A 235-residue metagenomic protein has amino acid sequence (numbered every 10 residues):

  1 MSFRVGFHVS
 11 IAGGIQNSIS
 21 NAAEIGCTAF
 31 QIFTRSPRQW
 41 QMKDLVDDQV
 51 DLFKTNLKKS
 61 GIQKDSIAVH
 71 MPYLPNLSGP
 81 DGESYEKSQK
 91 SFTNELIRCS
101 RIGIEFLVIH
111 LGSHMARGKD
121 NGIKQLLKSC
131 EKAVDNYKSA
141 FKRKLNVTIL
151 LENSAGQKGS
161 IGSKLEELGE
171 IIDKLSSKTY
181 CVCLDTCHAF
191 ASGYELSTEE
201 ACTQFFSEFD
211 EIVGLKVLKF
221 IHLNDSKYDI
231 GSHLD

Functional and structural regions predicted by a protein language model:
M1-V69, P75-I97: N-terminal pre-domain/capping segments
R4-V9, T28-I32, D65-M71, L107-I109 (+3 more regions): Hydrophobic faces of well-ordered beta-strands that scaffold small-molecule active sites in alpha/beta enzyme cores
I11-G13, T34-R38, M71-P75, L111-M115 (+3 more regions): Active-site-proximal loop/turn and secondary-structure-junction residues that shape catalytic pockets, frequently
S20-G26, V46-A68, N94-G103, E131-K144 (+2 more regions): Acidic (Asp/Glu)-rich catalytic clusters
V50, Q125-C130, C202-F205: Well-ordered, non-membrane alpha-helical segments in soluble/globular domains
L77-C181: Active-site acidic/histidine proton-transfer and metal-coordination neighborhood in alpha/beta enzyme cores
A133-D235: Acidic/histidine-rich catalytic cores of soluble enzymes
